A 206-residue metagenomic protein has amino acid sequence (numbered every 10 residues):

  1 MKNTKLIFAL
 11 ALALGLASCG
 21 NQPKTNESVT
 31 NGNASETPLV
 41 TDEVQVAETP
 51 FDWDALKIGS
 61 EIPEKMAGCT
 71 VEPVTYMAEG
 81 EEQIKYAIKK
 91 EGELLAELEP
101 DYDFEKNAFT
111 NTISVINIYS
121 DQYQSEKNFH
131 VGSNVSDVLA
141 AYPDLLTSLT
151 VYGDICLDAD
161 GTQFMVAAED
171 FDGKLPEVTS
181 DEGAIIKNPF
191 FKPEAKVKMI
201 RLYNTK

Functional and structural regions predicted by a protein language model:
M1-I7: Bacterial N-terminal signal peptides that target proteins for export
G15-S18: C-terminal motif of bacterial Sec signal peptides marking the signal peptidase cleavage site
G20-V151, I155, D160-G161, E182-K206: Short helix/turn-capping signatures at newly exposed starts of structured segments
Q163-V178: Long, compositionally biased
